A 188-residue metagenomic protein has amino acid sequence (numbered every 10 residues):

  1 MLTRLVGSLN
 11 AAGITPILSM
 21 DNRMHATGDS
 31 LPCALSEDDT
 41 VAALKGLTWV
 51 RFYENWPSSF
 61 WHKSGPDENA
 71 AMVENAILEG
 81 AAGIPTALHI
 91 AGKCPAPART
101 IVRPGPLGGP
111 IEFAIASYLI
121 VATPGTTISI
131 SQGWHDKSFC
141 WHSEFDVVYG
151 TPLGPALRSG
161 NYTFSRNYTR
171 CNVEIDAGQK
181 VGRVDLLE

Functional and structural regions predicted by a protein language model:
M1-E188: Glycan-processing catalytic domains of CAZymes
